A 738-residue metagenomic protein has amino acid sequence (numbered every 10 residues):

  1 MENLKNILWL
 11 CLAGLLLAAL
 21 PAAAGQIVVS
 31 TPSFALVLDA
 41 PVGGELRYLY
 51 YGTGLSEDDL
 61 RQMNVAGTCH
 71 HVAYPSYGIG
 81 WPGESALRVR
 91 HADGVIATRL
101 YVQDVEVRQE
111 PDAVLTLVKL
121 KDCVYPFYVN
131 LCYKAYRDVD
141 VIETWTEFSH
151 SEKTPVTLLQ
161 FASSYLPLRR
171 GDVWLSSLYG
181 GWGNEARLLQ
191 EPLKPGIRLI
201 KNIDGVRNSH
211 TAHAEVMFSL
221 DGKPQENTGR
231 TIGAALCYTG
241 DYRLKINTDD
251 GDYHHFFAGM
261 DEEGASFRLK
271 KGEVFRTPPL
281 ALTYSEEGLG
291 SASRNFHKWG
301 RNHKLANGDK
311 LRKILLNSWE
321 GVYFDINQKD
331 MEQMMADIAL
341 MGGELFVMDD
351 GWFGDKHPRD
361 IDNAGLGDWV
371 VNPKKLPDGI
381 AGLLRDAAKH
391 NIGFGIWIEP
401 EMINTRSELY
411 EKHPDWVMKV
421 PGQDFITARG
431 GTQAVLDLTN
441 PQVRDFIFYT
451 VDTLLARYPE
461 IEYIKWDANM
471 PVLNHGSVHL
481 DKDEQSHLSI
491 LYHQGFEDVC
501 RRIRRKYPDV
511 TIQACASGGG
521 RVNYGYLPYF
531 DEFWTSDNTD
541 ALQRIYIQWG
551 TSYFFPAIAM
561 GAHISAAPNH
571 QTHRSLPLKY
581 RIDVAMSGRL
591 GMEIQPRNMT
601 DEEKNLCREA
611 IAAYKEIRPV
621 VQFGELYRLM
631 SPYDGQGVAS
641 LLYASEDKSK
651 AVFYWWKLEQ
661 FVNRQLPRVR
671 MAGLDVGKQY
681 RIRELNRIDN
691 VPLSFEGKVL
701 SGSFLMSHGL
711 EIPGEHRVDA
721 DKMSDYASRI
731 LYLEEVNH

Functional and structural regions predicted by a protein language model:
W9-A19: Bacterial N-terminal signal peptides
G25-L38, G44-N247, E263, Q679-F695: Polysaccharide-binding surfaces and accessory modules of carbohydrate-active proteins
S33, A97-T98, F267-E286, Y726-E734: Short Pro-Gly-centered flexible turn/kink motifs
S33, V216-F218, E226, P632-V676: Carbohydrate-binding surface patches
G78-R99, E226-D241, Y284-L305, G343-D350 (+3 more regions): Glycine-rich, aromatic-flanked loop segments that form ligand/cofactor-binding clefts across common enzyme folds
N307-Y449, Y458, E462-Y463: Aromatic-lined carbohydrate-binding/catalytic grooves of carbohydrate-active enzymes
P377-G379, E411-H413, V417-K579, R589 (+2 more regions): Active-site neighborhood of glycoside hydrolase catalytic domains
E659-H738: C-terminal beta-sandwich/jelly-roll accessory domains of carbohydrate-active enzymes
